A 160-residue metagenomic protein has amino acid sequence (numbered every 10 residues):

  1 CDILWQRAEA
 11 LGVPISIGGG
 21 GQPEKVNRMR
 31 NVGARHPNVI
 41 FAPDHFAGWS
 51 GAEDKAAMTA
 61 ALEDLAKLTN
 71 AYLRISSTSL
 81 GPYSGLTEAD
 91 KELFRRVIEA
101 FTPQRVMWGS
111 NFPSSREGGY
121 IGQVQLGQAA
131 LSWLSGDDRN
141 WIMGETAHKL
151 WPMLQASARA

Functional and structural regions predicted by a protein language model:
C1-M107, A158-A160: Catalytic pocket-lining loop regions of alpha/beta-barrel enzymes, especially the amidohydrolase/enolase/GH5 lineages
R95-R96, A100-M107, S115-A160: Mid-to-C-terminal alpha-helical segments outside catalytic/metal-binding sites
N111: Active-site glycine-centered loops adjacent to acidic/histidine catalytic or metal-binding residues that shape
